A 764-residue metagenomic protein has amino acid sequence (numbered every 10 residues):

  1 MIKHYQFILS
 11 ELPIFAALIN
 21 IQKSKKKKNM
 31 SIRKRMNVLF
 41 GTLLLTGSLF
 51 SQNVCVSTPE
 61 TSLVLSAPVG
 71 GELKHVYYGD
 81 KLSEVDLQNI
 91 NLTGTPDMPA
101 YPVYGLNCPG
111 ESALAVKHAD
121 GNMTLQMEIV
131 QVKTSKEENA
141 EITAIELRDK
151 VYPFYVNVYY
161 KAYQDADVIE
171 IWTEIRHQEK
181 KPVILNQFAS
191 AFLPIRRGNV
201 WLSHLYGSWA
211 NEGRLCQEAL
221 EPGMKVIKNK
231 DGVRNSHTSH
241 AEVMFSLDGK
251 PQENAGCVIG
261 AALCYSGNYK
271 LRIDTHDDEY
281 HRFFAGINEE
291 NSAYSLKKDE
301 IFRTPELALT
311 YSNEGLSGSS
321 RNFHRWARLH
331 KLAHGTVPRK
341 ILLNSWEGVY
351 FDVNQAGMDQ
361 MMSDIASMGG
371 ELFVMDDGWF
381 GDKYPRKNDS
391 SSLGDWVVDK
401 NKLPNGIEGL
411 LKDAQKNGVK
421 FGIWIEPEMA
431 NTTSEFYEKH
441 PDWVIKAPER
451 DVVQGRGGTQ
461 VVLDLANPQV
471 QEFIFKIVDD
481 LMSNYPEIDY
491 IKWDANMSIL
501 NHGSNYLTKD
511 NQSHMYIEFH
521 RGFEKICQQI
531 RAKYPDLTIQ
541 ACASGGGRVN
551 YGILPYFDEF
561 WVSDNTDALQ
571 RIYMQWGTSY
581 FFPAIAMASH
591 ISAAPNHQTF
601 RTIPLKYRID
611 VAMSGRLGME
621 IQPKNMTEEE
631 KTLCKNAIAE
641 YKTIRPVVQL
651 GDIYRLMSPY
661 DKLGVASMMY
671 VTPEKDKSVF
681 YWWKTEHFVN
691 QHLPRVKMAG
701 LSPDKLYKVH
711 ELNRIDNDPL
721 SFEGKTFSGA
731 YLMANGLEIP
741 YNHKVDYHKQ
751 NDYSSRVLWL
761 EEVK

Functional and structural regions predicted by a protein language model:
N53-L65, E72-D274, E290, L706-F722 (+1 more regions): Polysaccharide-binding surfaces and accessory modules of carbohydrate-active proteins
E60, T173, D299, A414 (+5 more regions): Conserved, mostly hydrophobic/aromatic
E60, V243-F245, E253, P659-P703: Carbohydrate-binding surface patches
G105-M127, E253-G267, Y311-L332, G370-D377 (+3 more regions): Glycine-rich, aromatic-flanked loop segments that form ligand/cofactor-binding clefts across common enzyme folds
T124-E128, Y294-N313, Y753-E761: Short Pro-Gly-centered flexible turn/kink motifs
H334-K476, Y485, Y490: Aromatic-lined carbohydrate-binding/catalytic grooves of carbohydrate-active enzymes
P404-G406, E438-H440, V444-K606, R616 (+2 more regions): Active-site neighborhood of glycoside hydrolase catalytic domains
E686-K764: C-terminal beta-sandwich/jelly-roll accessory domains of carbohydrate-active enzymes
